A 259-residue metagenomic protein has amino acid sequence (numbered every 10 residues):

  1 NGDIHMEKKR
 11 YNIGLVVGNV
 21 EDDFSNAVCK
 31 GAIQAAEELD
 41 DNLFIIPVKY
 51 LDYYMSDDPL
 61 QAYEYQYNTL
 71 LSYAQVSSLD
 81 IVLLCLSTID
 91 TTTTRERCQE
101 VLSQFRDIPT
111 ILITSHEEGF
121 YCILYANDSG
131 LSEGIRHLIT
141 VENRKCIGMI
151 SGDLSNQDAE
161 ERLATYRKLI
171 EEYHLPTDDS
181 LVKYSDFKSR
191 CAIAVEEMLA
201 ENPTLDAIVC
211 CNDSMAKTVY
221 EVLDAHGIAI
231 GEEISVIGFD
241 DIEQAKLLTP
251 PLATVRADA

Functional and structural regions predicted by a protein language model:
G2-R136, M198-T204: Alpha-helical recognition/docking segments in bacterial nutrient-uptake and carbohydrate-utilization systems
V17-A27, I46-Y65, T88-T92, C122-E133 (+4 more regions): Hinge/beta->alpha junction and helix N-cap segments in small-molecule ligand-binding domains
I33, E37, I139, R167 (+1 more regions): Class I S-adenosyl-L-methionine
L39, E196-A259: Flexible loop/turn connectors
D80, R144-C146, D206: Short acidic/polar active-site loop segments enriched in Thr and Asp
R144, P176-D178, A229: Conserved H-loop
